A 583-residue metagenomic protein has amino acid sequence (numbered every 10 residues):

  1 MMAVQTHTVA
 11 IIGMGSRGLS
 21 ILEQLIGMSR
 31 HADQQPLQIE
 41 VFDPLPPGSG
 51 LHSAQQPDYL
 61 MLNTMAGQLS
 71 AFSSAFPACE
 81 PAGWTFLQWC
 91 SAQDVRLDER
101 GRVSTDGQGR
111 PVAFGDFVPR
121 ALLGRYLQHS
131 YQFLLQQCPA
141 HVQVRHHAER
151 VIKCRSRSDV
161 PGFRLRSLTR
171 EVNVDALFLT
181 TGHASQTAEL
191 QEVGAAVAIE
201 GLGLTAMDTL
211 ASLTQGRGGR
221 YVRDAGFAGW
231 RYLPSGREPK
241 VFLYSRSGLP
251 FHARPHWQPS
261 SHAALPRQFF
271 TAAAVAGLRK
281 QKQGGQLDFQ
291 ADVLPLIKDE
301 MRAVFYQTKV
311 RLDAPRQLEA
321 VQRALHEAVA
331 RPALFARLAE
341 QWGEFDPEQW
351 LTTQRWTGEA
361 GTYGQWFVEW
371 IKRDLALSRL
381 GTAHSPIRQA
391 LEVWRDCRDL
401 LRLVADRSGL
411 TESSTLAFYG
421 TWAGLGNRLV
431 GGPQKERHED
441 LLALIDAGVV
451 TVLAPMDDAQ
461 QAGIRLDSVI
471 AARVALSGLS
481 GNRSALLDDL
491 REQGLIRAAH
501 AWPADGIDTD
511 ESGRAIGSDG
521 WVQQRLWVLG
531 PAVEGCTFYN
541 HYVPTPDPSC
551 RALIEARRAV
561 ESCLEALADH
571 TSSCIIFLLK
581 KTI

Functional and structural regions predicted by a protein language model:
M2-Q56, R100, D106-L567, I575-L579 (+1 more regions): Flavin (primarily FAD) cofactor-binding/catalytic cores of flavoenzymes
D43-T105: Redox-cofactor-proximal catalytic regions of oxidoreductases
